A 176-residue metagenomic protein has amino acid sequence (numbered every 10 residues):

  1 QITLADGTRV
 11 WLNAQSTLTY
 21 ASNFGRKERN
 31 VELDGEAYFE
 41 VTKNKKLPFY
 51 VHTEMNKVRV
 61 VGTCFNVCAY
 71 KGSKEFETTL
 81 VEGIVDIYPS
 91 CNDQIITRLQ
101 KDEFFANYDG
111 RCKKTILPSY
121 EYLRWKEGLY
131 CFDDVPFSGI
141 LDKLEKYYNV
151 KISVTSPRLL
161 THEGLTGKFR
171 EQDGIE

Functional and structural regions predicted by a protein language model:
Q1-E176: A residue-level detector for the "anchor" residue at the start of short, highly conserved motifs
